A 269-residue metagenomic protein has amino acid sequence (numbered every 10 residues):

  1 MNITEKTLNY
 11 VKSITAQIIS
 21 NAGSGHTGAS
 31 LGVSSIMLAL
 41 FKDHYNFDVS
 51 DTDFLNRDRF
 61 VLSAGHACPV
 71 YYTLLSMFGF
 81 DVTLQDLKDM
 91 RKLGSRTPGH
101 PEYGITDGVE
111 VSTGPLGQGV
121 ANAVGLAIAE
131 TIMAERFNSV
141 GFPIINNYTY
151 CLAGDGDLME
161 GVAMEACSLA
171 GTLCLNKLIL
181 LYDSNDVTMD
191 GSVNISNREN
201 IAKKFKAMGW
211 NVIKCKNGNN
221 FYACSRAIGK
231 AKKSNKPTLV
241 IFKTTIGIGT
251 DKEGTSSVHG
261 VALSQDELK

Functional and structural regions predicted by a protein language model:
M1-Y150: Thiamine diphosphate
F47-D51, R57, H100-K269: Glycine-rich ThDP/TPP pyrophosphate-binding loop and its adjacent helix/strand module within ThDP-dependent enzymes
